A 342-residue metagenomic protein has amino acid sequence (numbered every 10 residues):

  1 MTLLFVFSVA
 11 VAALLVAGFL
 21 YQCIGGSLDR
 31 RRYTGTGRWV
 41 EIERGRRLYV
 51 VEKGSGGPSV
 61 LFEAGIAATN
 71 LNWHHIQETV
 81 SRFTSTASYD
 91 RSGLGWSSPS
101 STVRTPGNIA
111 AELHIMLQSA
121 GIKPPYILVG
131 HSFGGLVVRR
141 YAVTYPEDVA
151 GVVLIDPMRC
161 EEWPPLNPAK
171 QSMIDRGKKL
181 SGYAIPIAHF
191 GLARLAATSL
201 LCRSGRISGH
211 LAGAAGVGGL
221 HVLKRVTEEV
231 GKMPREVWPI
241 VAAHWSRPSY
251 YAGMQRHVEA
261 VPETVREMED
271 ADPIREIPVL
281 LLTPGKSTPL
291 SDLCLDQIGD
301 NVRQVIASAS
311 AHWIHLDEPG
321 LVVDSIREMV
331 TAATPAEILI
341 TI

Functional and structural regions predicted by a protein language model:
M1-P58, R82-T84, V103, I122-K123 (+3 more regions): Alpha/beta-hydrolase fold catalytic core
E43-R44, V51-K53, S88-V129, Y145 (+1 more regions): Active-site loop/oxyanion-hole signature of alpha/beta-hydrolase fold enzymes
V51-W96, L136, T144: Conserved HGGG/HGGXW glycine-rich cap/lid loop of the alpha/beta-hydrolase fold
P106, V153-C294, I298-V302: Flexible "cap/lid" subdomain of the alpha/beta-hydrolase fold that forms the substrate-access gate
K123-A169: Conserved hydrolase catalytic core segment
A307-P319: Catalytic histidine-centered segment of alpha/beta-hydrolase-like enzymes
L316-V330: Post-His helix in hydrolase/transferase enzymes
